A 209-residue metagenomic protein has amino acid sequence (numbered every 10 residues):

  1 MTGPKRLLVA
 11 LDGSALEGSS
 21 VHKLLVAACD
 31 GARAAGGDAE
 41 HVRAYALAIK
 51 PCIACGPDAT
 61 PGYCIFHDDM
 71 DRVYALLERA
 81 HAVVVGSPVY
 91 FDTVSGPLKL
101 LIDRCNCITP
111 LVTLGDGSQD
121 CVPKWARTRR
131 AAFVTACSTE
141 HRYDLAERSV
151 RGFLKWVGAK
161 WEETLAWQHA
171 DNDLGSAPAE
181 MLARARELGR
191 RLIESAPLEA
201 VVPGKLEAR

Functional and structural regions predicted by a protein language model:
M1-P110, G175, A179-R209: N-terminal beta1-alpha1-beta2 submodule of the flavodoxin-like/Rossmannoid cofactor-binding fold
L11-D12, G86, F133-A136, L165: Short beta-strands and strand-loop turn motifs
D38, R79, R127, K160-W161: Short loop/turn motifs at secondary-structure junctions
A48, S138, Q168-D171: Glycine-rich beta-alpha junction loops
T93, E140-Y143, D173: Short, well-ordered, mixed-charge alpha-helical segments that flank or form enzyme active sites
P110-K160: Short, glycine-/small-residue-rich phosphate/pyrophosphate-handling segment
E162-Q168: Beta-strand-loop-alpha "switch" segments that mediate conformational coupling across diverse proteins
